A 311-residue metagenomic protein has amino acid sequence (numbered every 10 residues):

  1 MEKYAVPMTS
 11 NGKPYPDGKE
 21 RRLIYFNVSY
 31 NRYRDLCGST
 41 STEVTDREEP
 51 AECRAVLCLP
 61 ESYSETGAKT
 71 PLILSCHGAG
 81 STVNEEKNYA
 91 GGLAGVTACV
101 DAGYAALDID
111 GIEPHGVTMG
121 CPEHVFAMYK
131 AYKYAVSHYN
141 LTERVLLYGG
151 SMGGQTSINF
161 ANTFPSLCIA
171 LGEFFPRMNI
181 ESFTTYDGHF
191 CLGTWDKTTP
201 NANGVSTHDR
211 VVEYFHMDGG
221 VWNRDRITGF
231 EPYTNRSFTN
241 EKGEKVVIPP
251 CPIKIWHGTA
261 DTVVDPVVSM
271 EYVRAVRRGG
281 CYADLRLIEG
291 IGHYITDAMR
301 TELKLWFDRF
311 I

Functional and structural regions predicted by a protein language model:
E2-G67: N-terminal cap/lid segment of alpha/beta-hydrolase-fold proteins
E65-T70, G78-T118: Short substrate-entry loop that stabilizes the transition state in hydrolases
M119-Y139: Alpha/beta-hydrolase active-site loop
Y139-S151: Alpha/beta-hydrolase fold nucleophile elbow
N159-W222: Hydrolase active-site cap/lid region
P249, K254-H257, D261: Short beta-strand/loop motif that positions the catalytic acidic residue of the alpha/beta-hydrolase fold
T262-V268: Conserved alpha/beta-hydrolase "acid-adjacent" motif
L285-I295: Histidine-bearing beta->alpha loop at or near hydrolase active sites
